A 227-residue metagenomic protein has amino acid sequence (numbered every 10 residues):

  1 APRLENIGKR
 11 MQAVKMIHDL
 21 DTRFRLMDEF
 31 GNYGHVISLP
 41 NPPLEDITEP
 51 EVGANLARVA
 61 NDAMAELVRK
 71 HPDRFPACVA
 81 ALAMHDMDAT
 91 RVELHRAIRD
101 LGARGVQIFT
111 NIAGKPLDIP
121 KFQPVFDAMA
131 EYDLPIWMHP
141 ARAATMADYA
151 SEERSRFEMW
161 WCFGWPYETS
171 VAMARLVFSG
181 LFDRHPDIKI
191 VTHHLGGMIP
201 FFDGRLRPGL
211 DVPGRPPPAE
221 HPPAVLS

Functional and structural regions predicted by a protein language model:
A1-S227: Helix-coil boundary/capping segments in enzymes
